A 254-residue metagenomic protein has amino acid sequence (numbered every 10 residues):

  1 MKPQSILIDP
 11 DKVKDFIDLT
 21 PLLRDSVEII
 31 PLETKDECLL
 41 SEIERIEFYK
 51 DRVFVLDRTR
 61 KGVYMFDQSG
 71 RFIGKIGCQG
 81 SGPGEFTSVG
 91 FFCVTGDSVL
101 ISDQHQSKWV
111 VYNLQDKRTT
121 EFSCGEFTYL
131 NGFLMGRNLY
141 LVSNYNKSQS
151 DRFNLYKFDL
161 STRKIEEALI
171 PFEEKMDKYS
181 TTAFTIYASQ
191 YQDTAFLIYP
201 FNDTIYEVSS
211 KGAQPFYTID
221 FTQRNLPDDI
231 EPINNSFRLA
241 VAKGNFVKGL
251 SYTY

Functional and structural regions predicted by a protein language model:
M1-I29: Blade/loop signatures of beta-propeller domains
E33-C38, E42, G62, R71-G96 (+1 more regions): Blade-loop segments of beta-propeller domains
D36, G77-G84, S123-L130, F172-M176 (+1 more regions): Short coil/turn segments at the loop-to-beta-strand junctions that recur within blades of beta-propeller repeat folds
I43-R45, T87-F91, E126-L134, K178-I186 (+1 more regions): Repeated scaffold domains used in trafficking and secretory/extracellular systems, primarily beta-propellers
K50-D51, G96-S98, G136-N138, Q192-T194: Short coil/turn segments that connect the beta-strands within blades of beta-propeller domains
G62-Y64, S107-V110, S148-Y156, N202-Y206: Structural motif
D67-R71, N113-K117, D159-R163, S209-G212: Short loop/turn segments that connect beta-strands within beta-propeller blades
S88, S102-R152, E167-D177: Asp-box/WD-like beta-propeller blade repeats and closely related beta-sheet repeat scaffolds
